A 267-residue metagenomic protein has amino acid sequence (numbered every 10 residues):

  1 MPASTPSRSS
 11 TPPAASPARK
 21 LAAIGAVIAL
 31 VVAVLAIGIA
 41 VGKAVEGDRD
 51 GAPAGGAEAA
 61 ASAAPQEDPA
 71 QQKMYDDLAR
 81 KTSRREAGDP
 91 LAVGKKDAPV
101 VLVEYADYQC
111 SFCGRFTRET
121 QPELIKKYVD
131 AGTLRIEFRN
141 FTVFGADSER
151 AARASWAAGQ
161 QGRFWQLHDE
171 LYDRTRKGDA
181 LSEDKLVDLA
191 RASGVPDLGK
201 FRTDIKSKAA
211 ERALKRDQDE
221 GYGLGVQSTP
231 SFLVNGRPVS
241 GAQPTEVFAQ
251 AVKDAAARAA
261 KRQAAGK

Functional and structural regions predicted by a protein language model:
P2-A61, A192-K267: C-terminal cap of thioredoxin/glutaredoxin-like
R49-A79: N-proximal helix/coil linker or "cap" segments that precede and/or mark the start of modular domains
R80, P122, K126, A152 (+9 more regions): Solvent-exposed, polar/charged alpha-helical surfaces in well-ordered, non-transmembrane soluble domains, broadly
S83-V100: A short beta-strand-turn-helix
L91-V93, L181, V239: Short clusters of hydrophobic/aromatic residues that line enzyme substrate/ligand-binding pockets
A98, A106-Y108, G114-R191: Structural alpha/beta surface segment adjacent to cysteine/selenocysteine redox centers across thiol/disulfide enzymes
E104-D107, V226: Processing junctions and N-termini across compartments
